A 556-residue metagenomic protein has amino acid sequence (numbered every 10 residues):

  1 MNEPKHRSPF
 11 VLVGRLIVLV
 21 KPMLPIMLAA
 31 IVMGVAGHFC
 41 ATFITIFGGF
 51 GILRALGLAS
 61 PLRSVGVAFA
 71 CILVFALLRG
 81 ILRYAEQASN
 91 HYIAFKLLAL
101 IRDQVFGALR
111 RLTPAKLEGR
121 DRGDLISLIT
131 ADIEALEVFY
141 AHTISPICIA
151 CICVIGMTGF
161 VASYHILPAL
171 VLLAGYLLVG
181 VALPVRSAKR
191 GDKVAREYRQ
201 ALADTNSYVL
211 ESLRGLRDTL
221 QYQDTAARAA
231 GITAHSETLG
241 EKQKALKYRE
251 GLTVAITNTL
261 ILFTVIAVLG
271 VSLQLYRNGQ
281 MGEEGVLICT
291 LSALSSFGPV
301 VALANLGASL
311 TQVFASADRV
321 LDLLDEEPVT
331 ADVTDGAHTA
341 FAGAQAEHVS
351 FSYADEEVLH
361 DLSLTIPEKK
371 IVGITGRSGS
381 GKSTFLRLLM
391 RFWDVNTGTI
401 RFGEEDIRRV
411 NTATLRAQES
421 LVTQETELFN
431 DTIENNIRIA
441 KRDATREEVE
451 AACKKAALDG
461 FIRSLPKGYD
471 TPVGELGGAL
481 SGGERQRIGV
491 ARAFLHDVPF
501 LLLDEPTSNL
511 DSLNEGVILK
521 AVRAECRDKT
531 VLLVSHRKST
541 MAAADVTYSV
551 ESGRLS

Functional and structural regions predicted by a protein language model:
M1-A41, P61-A68, E86, N90 (+11 more regions): Membrane-integrated ABC transporters
N2-R7, S89, F95, D103-S127 (+6 more regions): Short intracellular "coupling" helices and adjacent cytoplasmic loop segments at the cytosolic face of multi-pass
L19-P25, R111-A115, A131-Y140, I144 (+11 more regions): An intracellular "coupling" helix at the cytosolic face of ABC transporter transmembrane type-1 domains
P22, I26-F39, H142-E197, G270-M281: Transmembrane helices of ABC transporter permease
M27-L82, S163-L167, E283: Transmembrane helix-loop-helix hairpins at lipid-water interfaces of multipass membrane proteins, especially the type-1
R54-A70, F160-A174, R249-D318, L323-L324: Helix-loop-helix
A88-G107, C148-I149, L172-R217, D224 (+6 more regions): Cytoplasmic coupling helices
T339-S556: ABC-type nucleotide-binding domain
